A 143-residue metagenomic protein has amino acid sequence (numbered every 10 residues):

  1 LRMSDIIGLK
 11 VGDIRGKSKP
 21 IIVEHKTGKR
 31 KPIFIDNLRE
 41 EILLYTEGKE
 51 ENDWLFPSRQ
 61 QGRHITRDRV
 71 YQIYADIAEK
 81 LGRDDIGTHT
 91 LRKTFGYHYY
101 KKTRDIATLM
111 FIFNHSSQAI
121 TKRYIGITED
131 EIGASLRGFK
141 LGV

Functional and structural regions predicted by a protein language model:
L1-E41: Conserved tyrosine-mediated DNA breakage-rejoining catalytic core shared by Y-recombinases
S4, D68, Q118-A119: Key DNA-contact positions within bacterial/archaeal DNA-binding proteins
I7, Y97, T121-K122: Key DNA-contacting residues within the recognition helix of helix-turn-helix
D13-G16, D84, D105-I125, D130: Short, polar N-cap/turn motifs at the start of nucleic acid-interacting alpha helices
I21, L55, T90, R123: Conserved beta-strand positions that form and line the central face of beta-propeller blades
H25-L44, D53-D76: C-terminal catalytic core of Y-nucleophile DNA break-rejoin enzymes
F34-E40, G126-V143: DNA/chromatin major-groove-contacting recognition/catalytic segments
E51, Y71-T108: Short, basic (Lys/Arg/His-rich) helix/loop patches that form interaction surfaces in the mid-to-C-terminal regions
